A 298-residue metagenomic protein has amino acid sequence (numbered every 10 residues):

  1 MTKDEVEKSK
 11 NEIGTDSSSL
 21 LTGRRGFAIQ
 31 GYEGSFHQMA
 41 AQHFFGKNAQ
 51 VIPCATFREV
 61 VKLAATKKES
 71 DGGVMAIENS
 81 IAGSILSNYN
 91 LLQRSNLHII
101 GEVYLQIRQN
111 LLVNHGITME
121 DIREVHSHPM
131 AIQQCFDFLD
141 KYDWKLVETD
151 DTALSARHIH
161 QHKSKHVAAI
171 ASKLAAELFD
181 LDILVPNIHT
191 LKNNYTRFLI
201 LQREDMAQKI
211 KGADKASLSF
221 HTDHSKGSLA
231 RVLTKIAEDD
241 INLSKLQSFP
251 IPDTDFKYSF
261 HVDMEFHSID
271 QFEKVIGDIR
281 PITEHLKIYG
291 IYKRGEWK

Functional and structural regions predicted by a protein language model:
M1-K298: Domain-level signature for soluble enzymes in the chorismate/prephenate branch of the shikimate pathway
